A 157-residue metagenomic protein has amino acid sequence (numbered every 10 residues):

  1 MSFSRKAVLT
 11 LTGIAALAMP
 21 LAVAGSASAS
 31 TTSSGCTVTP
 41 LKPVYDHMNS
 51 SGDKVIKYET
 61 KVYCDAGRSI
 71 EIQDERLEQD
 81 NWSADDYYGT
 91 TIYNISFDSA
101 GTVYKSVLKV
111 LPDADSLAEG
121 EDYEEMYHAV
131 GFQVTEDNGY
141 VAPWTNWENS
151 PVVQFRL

Functional and structural regions predicted by a protein language model:
M1-A29: Secretory targeting and sorting signals
A29-L157: Post-signal peptide N-terminal regions of Sec-secreted extracellular proteins
